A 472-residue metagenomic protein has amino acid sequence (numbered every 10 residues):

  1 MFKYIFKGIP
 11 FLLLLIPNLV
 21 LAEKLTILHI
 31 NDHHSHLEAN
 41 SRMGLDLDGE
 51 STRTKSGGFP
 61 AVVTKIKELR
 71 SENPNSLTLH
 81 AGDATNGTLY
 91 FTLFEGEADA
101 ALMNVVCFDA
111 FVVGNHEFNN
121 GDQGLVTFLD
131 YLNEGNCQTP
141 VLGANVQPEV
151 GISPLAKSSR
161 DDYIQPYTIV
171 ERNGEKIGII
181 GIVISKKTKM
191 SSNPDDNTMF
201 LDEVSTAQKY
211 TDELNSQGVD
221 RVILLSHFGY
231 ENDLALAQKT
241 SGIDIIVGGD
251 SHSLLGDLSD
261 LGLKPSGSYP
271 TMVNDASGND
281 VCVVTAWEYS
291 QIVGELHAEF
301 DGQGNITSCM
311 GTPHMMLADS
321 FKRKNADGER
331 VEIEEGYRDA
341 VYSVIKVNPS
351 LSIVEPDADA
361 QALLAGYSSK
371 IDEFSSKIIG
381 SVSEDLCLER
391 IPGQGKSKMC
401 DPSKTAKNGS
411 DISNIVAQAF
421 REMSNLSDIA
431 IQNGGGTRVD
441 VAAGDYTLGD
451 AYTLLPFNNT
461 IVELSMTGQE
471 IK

Functional and structural regions predicted by a protein language model:
M1-I9: Bacterial N-terminal signal peptides that target proteins for export
F11, D196, T460: Generic anion/oxyanion-binding catalytic loop in active/binding sites
I16-P17: N-terminal signal peptide c-region/cleavage motif recognized by signal peptidases
A22-S320, D411-A419, A430, S465: Acidic, metal/ion-coordinating pockets
L25-L28, R53-G57, R70-N73, N215-Q217 (+1 more regions): Non-catalytic terminal accessory segments
